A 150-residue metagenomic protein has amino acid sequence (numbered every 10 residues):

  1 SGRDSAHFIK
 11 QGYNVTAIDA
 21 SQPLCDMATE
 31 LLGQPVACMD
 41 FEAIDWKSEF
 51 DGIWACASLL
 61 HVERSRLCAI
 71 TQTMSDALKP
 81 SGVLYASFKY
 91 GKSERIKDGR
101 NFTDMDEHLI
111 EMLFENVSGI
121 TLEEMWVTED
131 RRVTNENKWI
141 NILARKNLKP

Functional and structural regions predicted by a protein language model:
S1-S48, V62-A69, T73, V83-P150: Class I (Rossmann-like) S-adenosyl-L-methionine-dependent methyltransferase catalytic domain, capturing the SAM-binding
D51: Conserved acidic residues
W54-A55: A conserved beta-strand element that flanks and buttresses the S-adenosyl-L-methionine
S58: Hydrophobic adenine-recognition pocket in adenosine-nucleotide-binding enzymes
